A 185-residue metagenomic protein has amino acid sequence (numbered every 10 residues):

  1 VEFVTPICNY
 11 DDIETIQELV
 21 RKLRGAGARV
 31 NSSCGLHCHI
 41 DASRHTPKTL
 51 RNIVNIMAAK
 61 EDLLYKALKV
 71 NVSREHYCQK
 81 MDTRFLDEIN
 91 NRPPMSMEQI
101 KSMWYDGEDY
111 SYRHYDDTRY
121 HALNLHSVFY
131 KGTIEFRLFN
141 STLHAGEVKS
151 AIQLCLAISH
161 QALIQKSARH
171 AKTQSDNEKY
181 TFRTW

Functional and structural regions predicted by a protein language model:
V1-V30, S43-W185: C-terminal accessory/tail domains of diverse enzymes
S33: Active-site histidine-anchored catalytic micro-motif
